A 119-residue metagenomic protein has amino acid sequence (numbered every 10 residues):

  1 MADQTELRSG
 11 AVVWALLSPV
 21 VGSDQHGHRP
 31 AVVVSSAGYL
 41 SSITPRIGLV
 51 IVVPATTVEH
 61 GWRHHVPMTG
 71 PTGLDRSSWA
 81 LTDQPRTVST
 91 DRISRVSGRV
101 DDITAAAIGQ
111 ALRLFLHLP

Functional and structural regions predicted by a protein language model:
M1-Q4: Intrinsically disordered, low-complexity and often Lys/Arg-enriched segments
S18-G22: Short, charged beta-turn/beta-strand-edge "cap" motif at the junction between a beta-strand and an adjacent loop
S23-H28, V32-P67: Compact nucleic-acid interaction/catalytic patches
T69-P119: C-terminal terminal-subdomain/extension
